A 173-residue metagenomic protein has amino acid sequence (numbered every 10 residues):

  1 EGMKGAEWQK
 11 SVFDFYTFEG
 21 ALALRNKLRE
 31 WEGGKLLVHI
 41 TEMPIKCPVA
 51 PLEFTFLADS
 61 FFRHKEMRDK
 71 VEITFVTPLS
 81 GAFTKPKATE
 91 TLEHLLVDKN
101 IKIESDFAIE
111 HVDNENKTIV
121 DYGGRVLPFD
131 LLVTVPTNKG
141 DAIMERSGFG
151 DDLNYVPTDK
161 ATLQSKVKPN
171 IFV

Functional and structural regions predicted by a protein language model:
E1: N-terminal nucleotide-binding beta1-loop-alpha1 segment
K4-E32, L127-V173: FAD-site-proximal beta/loop scaffold in flavoenzymes
S11-F15, E42-P48, L79-F83: Flexible, glycine/proline-enriched loop segments at strand-loop-helix junctions that form or flank small-ligand binding
T17-V71: Rossmann-like NAD(P)H-binding beta-loop-alpha module
E19, V49, E53, K87 (+3 more regions): Conserved active-site and cofactor/substrate-binding residues in soluble primary-metabolism enzymes
F62-T158: A Rossmann-like FAD-binding core segment of flavoenzymes
